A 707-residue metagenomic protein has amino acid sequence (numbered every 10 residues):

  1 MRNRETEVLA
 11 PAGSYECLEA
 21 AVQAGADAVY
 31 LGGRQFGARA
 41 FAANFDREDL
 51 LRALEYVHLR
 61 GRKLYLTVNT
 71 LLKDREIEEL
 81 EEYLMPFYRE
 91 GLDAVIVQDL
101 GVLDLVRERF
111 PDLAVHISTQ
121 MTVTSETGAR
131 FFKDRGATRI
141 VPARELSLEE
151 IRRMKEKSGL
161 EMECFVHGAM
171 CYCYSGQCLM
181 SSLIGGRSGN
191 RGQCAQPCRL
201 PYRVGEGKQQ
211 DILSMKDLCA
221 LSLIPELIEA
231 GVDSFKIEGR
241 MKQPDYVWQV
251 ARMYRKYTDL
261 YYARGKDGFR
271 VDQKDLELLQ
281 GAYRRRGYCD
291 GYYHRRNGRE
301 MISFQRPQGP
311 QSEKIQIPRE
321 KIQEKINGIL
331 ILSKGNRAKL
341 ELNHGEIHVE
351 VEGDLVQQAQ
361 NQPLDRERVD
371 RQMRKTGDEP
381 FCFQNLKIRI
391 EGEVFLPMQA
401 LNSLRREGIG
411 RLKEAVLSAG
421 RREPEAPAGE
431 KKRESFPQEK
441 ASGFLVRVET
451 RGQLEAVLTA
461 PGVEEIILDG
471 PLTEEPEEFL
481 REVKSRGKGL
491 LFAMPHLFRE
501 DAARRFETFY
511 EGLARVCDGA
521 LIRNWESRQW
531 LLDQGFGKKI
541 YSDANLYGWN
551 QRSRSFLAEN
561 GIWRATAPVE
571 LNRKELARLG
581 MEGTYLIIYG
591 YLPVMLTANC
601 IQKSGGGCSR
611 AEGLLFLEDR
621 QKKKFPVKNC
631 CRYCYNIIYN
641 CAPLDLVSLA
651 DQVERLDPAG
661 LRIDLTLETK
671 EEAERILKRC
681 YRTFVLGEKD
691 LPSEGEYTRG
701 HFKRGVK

Functional and structural regions predicted by a protein language model:
M1-A24, A28-R39, L51-L54, R60-Y88 (+6 more regions): Surface-exposed amphipathic alpha-helical tracts and adjacent flexible/coil segments at the periphery of soluble enzymes
F45-L50: Glycine-rich, highly charged phosphate/nucleotide-binding loops
D104: A cross-family signal for key residues in well-ordered alpha-helices that form functional helical elements
M121, L546: Conserved catalytic-core segments of large NTP-driven translation/proteostasis enzymes
T124: Active-site PLP-lysine loop of aminotransferase-like
